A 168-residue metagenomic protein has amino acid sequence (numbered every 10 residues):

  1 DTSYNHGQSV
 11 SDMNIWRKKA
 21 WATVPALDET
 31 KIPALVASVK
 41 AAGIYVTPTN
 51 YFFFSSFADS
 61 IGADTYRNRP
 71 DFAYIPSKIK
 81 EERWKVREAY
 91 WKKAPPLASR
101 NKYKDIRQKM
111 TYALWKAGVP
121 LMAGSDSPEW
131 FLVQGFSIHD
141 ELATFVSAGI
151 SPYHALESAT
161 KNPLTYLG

Functional and structural regions predicted by a protein language model:
S3-T144, A148: Active-site neighborhoods of metal-dependent hydrolases
F131, T165-Y166: Short, solvent-exposed loop/turn segments at secondary-structure junctions
S151-T165: Mid-to-C-terminal alpha-helical segments outside catalytic/metal-binding sites
